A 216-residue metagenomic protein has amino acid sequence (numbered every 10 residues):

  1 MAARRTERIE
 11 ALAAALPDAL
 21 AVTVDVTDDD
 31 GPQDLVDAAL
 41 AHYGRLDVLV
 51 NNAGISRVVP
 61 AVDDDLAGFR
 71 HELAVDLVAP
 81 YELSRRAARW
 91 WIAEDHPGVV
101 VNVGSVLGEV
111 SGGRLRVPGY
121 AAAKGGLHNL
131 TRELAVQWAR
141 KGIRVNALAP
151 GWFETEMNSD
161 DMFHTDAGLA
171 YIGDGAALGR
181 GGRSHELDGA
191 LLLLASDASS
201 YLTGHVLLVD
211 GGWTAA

Functional and structural regions predicted by a protein language model:
M1-A11: Conserved glycine-rich Rossmann-like NAD(P)H-binding loop of the short-chain dehydrogenase/reductase
V50, A139, R144, L202-G204: Short, small/polar-rich loop/turn modules that mediate ligand/substrate recognition or access, typified
P60-A61, D65-L73, G168, I172: Substrate-binding pocket helix/loop in short-chain dehydrogenase/reductase
S84, A123, T131: Active-site helix of classical SDR
R89, V136-R140, S200: Alpha-helical segment proximal to the catalytic Tyr-Lys
S105: Residue(s) in the substrate-gating loop at a strand-loop-helix junction that position the organic substrate next
L191-L192, T203-A216: Short C-terminal tail/terminal secondary-structure segment of NAD(P)H-dependent dehydrogenase/reductase domains
